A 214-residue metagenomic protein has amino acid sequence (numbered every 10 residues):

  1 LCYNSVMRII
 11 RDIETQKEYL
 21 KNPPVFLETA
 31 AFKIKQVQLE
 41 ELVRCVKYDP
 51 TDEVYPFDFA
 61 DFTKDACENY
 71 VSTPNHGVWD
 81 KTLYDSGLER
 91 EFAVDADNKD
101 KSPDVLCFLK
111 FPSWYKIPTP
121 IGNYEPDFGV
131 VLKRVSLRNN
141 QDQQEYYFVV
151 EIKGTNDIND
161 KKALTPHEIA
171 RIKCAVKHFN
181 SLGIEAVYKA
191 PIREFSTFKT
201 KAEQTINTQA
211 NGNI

Functional and structural regions predicted by a protein language model:
L1-E125, V131-I214: Intrinsically disordered, low-complexity, repeat-rich regions that form long N- or C-terminal tails or large
